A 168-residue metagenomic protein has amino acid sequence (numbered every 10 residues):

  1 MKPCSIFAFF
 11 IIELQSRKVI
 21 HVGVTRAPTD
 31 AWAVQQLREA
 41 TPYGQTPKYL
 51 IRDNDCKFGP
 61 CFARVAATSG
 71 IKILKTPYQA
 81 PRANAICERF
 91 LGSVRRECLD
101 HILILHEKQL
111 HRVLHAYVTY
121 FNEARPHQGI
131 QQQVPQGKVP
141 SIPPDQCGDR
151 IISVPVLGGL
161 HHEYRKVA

Functional and structural regions predicted by a protein language model:
M1-A168: Charged DNA-binding/catalytic regions of mobile-element recombinases
